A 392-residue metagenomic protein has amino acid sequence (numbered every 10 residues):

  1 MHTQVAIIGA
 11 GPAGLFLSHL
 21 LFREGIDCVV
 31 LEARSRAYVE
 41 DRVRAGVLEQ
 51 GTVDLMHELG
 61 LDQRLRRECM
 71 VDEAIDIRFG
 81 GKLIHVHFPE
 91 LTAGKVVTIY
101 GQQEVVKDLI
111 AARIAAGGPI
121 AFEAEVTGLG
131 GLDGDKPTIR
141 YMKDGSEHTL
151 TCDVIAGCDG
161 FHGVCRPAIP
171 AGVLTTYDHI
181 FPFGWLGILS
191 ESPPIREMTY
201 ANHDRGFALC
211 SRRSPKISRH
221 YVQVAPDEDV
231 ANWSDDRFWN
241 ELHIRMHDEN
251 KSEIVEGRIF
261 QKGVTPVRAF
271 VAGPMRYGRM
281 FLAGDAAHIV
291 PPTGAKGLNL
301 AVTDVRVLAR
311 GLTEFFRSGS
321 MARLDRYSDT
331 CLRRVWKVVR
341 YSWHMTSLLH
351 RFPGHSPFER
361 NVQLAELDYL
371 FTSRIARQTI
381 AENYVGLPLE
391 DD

Functional and structural regions predicted by a protein language model:
M1-A13: Beta1/beta-strand and adjacent pyrophosphate-binding region of the FAD-binding site in flavoprotein oxidoreductases
A10-R23, L109, G157, G263-H344: Conserved mid-domain beta->alpha element of the FAD-binding
F22-V43: Glycine-rich FAD pyrophosphate-binding loop
V30-L31, G157, A201, A283: Generic enzyme active-site microenvironment
D41-R44, E49-A116, G130: Active-site-adjacent segment of FAD-dependent monooxygenases/related oxidoreductases
A111, G118, A124-G128, D133-G263 (+2 more regions): Conserved FAD-binding catalytic core of PHBH/FMO-like flavoproteins
A295, R310-D392: C-terminal helical "tail/cap" subdomain of flavin- and related membrane-associated enzymes
